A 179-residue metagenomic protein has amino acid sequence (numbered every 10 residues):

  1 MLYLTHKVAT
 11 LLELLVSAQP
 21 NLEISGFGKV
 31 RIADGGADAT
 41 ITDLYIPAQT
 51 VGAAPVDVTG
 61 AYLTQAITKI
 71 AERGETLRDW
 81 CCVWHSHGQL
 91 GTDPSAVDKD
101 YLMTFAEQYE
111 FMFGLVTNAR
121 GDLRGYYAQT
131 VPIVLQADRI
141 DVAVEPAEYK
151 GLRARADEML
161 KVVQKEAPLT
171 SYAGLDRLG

Functional and structural regions predicted by a protein language model:
M1-C82, Q89-G179: Conserved beta-strand-loop surface patch within small alpha/beta domains used for substrate/adaptor or ligand engagement
